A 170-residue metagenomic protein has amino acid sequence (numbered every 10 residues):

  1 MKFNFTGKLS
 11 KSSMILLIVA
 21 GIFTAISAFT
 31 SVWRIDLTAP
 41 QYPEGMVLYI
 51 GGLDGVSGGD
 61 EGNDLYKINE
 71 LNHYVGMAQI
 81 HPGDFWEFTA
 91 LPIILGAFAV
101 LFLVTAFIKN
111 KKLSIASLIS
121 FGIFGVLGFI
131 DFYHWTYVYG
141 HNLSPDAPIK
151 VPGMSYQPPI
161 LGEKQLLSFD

Functional and structural regions predicted by a protein language model:
M1-S13, L95-K112: Cytosolic-side transmembrane helix boundary signature
T6-I22, N110-I123: Alpha-helical transmembrane segments and their helix-start/interface "positive-inside/aromatic belt" motifs in integral
S12-A39: Early transmembrane alpha-helices of polytopic membrane proteins
I18-F23, F85-F107: Hydrophobic alpha-helical transmembrane segments
I26, G122-F132: Aromatic-anchored segments of alpha-helical transmembrane domains
A28-S31, L103-A106, F129: Hydrophobic membrane-targeting alpha-helices
F29-W86, Y133-D170: Long, glycine/tryptophan/cysteine-rich extracytoplasmic
